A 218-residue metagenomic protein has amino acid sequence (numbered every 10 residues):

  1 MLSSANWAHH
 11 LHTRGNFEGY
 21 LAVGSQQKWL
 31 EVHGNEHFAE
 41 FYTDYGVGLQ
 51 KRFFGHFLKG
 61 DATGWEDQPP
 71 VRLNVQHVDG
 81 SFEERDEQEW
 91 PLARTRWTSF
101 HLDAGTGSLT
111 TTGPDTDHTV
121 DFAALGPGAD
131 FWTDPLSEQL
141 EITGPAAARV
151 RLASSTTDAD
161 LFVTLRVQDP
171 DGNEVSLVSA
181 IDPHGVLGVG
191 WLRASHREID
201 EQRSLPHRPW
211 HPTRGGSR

Functional and structural regions predicted by a protein language model:
M1, S25-Q27, T95: Short, proline-enriched alpha-helix->beta-strand connector loops that line the catalytic pocket of alpha/beta-hydrolase
S3-A5: Short beta-strand/loop motif that positions the catalytic acidic residue of the alpha/beta-hydrolase fold
W7-H9, N35-E36: Acidic beta-to-alpha connecting loop that harbors the catalytic carboxylate
H9-G15: Conserved alpha/beta-hydrolase "acid-adjacent" motif
G15-G19, L49-F53: Alpha-helical scaffold elements adjacent to nucleotide-binding pockets in ATP/GTP-utilizing enzyme cores
V23-H37: Catalytic histidine neighborhood in serine/cysteine hydrolases with alpha/beta-hydrolase-type architecture
V32-G34, G46-V47, L58-R218: Glycine/threonine-rich phosphate-binding loop and adjacent beta-strand/alpha-helix elements that clamp
F41-Q50: Post-His helix in hydrolase/transferase enzymes
